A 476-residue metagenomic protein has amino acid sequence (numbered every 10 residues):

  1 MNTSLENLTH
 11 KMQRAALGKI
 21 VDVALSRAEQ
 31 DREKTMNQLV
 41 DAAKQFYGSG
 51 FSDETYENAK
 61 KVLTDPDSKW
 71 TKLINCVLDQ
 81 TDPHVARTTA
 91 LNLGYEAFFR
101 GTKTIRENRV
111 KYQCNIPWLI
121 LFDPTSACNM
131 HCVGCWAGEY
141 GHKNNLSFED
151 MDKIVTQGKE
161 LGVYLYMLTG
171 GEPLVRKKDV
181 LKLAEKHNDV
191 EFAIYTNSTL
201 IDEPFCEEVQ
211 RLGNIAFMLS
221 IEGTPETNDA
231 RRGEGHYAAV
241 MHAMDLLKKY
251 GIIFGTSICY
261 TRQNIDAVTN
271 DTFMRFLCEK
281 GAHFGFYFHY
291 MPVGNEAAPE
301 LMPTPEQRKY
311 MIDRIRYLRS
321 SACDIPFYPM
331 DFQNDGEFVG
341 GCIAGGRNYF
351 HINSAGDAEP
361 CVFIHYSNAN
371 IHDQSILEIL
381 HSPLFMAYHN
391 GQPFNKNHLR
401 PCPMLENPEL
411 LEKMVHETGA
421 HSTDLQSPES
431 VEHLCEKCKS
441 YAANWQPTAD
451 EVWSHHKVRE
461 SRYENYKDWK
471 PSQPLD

Functional and structural regions predicted by a protein language model:
M1-E57, K61, D229-G345, N353-A355 (+3 more regions): Radical SAM enzyme [4Fe-4S]-AdoMet core and its adjacent flexible, acidic and glycine-rich loops/tails across
S4-M12, A16, R27, D31 (+3 more regions): Flexible mid-to-C-terminal extensions adjoining Fe-S/redox cofactors in radical SAM and related proteins
M36-P204, D476: Conserved alpha-helical substructure of the radical SAM core
E96-P117, P329-F332, G336, N370-M386: Short, charged low-complexity linear segments at domain edges
I120, G346-N348: Short loop/turn microsegments at loop-to-beta-strand junctions
C128, C132-C135, C342, G356 (+2 more regions): Short cysteine clusters
G134, G138-G141, N348, S367 (+1 more regions): Secreted/processed peptides and extracellular or luminal domains of membrane proteins
F148-L168, L174-H289: Radical SAM/AdoMet-radical enzyme domain recognition
